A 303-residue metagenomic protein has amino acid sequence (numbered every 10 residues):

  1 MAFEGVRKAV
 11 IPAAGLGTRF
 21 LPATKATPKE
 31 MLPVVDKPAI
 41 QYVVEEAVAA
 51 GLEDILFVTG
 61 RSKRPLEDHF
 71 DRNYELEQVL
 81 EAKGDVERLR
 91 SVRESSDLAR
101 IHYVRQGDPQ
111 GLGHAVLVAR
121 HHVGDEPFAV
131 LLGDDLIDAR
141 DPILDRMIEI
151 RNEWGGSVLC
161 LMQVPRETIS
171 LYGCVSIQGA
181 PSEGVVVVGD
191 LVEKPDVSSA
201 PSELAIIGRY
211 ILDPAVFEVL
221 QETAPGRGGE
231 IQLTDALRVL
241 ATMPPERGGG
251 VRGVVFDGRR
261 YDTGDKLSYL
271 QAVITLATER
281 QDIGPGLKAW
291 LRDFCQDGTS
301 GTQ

Functional and structural regions predicted by a protein language model:
A2-A82, Q106, P142-R146: N-terminal glycine-rich phosphate-binding loop and ensuing alpha1 helix
K8, E53-I55, R100, P127 (+3 more regions): Residues at the starts of beta-strands that form the adenosine-phosphate
I11, F57, V130, L159-C160 (+1 more regions): Structural beta-sheet core signal
G15, R61, D135, P142 (+2 more regions): Alpha-helix/helix-capping structural signal
L76-Q78, V86, V92-Q178, L212-P214 (+1 more regions): Conserved beta-loop-beta/alpha segment of the NTase-like Rossmann-fold superfamily that binds/positions NTPs
A129, I148, N152, A180-A289: Catalytic-core segments of class I nucleotidyltransferases/pyrophosphorylases that form NMP-activated intermediates
L287-Q303: Intrinsic disorder at enzyme termini
